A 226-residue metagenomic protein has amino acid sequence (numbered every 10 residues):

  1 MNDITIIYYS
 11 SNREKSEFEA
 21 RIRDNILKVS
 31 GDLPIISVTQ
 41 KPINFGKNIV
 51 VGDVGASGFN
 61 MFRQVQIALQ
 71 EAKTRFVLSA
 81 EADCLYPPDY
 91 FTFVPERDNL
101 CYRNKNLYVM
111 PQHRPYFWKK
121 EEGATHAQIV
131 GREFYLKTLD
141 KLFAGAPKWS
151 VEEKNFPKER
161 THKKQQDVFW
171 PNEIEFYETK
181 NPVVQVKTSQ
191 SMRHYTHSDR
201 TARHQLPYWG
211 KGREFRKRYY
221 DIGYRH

Functional and structural regions predicted by a protein language model:
M1-R21: N-proximal low-complexity "stem/linker" segments adjacent to membrane-targeting elements
I7-S11, T39-K41, V50-D53, N104-N106: Short loop/turn segments at strand-loop or loop-helix junctions that form parts of catalytic or ligand-binding pockets
E14-R21, V50-F59, K120: Short, flexible/disordered intra-domain loops and linkers
A20-L33: Short, acidic, metal-binding catalytic loop of nucleotide-sugar glycosyltransferases
S37-R75, D89-T92: Active-site-proximal specificity loops/subdomain of glycosyltransferases
F76-A80: Short aromatic-hydrophobic micro-motifs that form the base-stacking/packing surface for donor nucleotide recognition
E81-L85: The conserved acidic donor/metal-binding loop of glycosyltransferases
F91-Y224: Conserved catalytic core of nucleotide-sugar-dependent glycosyltransferases
